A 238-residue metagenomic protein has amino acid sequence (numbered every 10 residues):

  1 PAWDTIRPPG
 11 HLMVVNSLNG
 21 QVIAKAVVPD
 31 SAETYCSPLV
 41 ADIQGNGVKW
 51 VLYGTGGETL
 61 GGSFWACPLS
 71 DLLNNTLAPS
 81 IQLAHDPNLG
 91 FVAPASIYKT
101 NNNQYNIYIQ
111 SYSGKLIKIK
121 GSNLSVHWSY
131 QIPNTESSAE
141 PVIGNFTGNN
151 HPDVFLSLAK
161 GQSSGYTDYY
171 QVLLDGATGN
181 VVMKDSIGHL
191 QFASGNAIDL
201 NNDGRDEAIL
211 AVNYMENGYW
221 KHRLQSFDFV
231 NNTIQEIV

Functional and structural regions predicted by a protein language model:
P1, C36-Q44, K49-L52, V92-T100 (+5 more regions): Beta-propeller blade termini
A2-I6, G56-L60, G114, A159-G165 (+1 more regions): Short glycine/acidic-enriched loop and turn motifs that connect beta-strands
I6, A32, G45, E58 (+11 more regions): Residue-level signal for WD-repeat beta-propeller blades
N16-N19, L69-L73, K120-N123, D175-T178 (+1 more regions): Short loop/turn segments that connect beta-strands within beta-propeller blades
Q21-V28, N75-D86, S125-Q131, N180-S186 (+1 more regions): A short beta-strand motif characteristic of beta-propeller blades
V27-P38, A84-P94, Q131-V142, S186-N196: Repeat-based blade/solenoid architectures
